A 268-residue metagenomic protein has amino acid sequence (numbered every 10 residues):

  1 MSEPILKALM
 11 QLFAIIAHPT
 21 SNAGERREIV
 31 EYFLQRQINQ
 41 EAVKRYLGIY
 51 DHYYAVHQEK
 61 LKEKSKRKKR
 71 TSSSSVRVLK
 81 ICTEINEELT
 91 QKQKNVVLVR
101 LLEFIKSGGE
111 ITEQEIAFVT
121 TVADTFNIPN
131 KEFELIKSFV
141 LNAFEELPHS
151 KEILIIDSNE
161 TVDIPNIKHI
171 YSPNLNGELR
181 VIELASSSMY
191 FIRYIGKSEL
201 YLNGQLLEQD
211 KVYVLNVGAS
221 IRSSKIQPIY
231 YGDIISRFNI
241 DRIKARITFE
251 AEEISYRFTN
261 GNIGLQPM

Functional and structural regions predicted by a protein language model:
M1-A185: Small-residue-enriched hydrophobic alpha-helices in membranes
Q114, E132, N203, G232-D233: Intrinsically disordered, low-complexity regions enriched in proline, serine, glycine and charged residues
R180-I221, P228-I229: Forkhead-associated
Q227-I240: Short, Lys/Arg- and Gly-enriched loop/turn segments at beta-strand edges
F249-L265: Conserved beta1/A-loop at the N-terminus of ABC ATPase nucleotide-binding domains
M268: AAA+ ATPase active-site-proximal loops
